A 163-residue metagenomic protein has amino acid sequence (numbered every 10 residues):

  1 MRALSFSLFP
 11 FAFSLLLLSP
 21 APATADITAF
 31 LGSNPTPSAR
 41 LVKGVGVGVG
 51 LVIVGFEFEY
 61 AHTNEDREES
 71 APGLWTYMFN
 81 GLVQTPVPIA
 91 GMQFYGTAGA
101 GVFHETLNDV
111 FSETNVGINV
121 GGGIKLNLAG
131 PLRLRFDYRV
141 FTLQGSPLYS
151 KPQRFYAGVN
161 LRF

Functional and structural regions predicted by a protein language model:
M1-F6: Positively charged n-region of N-terminal signal peptides that target proteins for export
S7-L18: Bacterial N-terminal signal peptides
S19-A25: Sec/Tat signal peptide C-region and signal peptidase I cleavage site
A29: Active-site helix-to-loop segments that bind/position phosphate- or nucleotide-bearing substrates and donors across
S33-V42, D66-G73, N108-E113, Q144-P152: Solvent-exposed loop/turn segments connecting transmembrane beta-strands in outer-membrane beta-barrel proteins
N34-S38, K125-R133, R139-P152, R162: Subset of outer-membrane beta-barrel
G48-I118, L126-G130, L134-F136, F155-F163: Gram-negative (and chloroplast) outer-membrane scaffold detector with strong preference for beta-barrel transmembrane
